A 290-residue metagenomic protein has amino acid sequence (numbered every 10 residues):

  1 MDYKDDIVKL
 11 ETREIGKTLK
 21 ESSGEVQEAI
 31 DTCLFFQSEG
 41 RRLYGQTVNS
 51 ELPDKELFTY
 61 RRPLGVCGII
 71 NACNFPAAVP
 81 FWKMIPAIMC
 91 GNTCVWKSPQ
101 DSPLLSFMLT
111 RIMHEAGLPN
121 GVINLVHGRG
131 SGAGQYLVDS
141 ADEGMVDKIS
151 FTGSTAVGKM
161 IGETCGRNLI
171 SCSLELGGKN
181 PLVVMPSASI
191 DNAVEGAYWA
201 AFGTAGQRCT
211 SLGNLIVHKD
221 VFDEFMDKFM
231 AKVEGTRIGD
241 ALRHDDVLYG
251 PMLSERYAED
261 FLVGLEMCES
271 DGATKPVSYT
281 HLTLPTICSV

Functional and structural regions predicted by a protein language model:
M1-K55, G235, L253: N-terminal Rossmann-like NAD(P)+-binding subdomain of aldehyde/semialdehyde dehydrogenases
Y3, E39, A116, S140-A141 (+2 more regions): Generic structural signal for alpha-helix termini and adjacent loop/cap motifs
E11, A87-I88, T280: Hydrophobic alpha-helical segments that mediate membrane insertion or helix-helix packing
L34, F107-H114, M230, E266-E269: Class I S-adenosyl-L-methionine
G45-N192: Rossmann-like NAD(P) dinucleotide-binding subdomain of oxidoreductase/dehydrogenase enzymes
S154-L282: ALDH superfamily catalytic-core signature
H281-V290: Single conserved hydrophobic/aromatic residue that forms the stacking wall/gate of nucleotide- or nucleobase-binding
